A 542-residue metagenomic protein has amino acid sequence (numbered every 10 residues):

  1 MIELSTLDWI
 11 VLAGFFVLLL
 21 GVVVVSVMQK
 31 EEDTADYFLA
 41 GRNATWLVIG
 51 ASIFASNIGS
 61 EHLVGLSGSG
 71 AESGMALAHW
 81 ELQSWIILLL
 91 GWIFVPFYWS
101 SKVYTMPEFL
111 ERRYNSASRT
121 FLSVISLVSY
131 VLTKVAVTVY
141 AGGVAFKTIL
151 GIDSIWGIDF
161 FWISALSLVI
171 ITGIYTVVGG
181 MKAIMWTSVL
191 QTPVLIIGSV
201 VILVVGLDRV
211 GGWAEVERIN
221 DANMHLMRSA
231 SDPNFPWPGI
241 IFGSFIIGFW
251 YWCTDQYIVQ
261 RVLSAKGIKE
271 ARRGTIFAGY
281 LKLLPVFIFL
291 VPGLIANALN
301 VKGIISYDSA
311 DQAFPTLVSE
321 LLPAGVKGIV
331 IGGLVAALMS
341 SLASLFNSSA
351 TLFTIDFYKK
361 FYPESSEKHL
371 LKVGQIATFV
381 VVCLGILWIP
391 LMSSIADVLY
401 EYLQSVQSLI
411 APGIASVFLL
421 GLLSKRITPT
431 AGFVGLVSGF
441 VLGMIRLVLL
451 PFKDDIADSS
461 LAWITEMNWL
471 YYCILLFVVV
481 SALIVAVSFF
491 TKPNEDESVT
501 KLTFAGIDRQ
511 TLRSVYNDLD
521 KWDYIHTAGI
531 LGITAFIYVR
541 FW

Functional and structural regions predicted by a protein language model:
M1-W542: Membrane-embedded helix-loop-helix hairpins and adjacent transmembrane boundary segments in multi-pass transporters
